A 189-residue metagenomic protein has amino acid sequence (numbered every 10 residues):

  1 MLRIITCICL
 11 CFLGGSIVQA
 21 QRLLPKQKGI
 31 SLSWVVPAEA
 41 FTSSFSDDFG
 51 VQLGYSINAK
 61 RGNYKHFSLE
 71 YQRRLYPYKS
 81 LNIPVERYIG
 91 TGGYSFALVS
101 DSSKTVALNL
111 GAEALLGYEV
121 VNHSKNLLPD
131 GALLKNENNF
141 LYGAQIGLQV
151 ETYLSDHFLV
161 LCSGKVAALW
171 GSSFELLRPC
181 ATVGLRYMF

Functional and structural regions predicted by a protein language model:
M1-Q27: Cleavable N-terminal export/targeting peptides
Q19-L69, R73-R74, R186: Short glycine/proline- and aromatic-enriched beta-strand/turn motifs that initiate or cap beta-hairpins
R22-I30, R61-F67, K104-L110, N138-F140 (+2 more regions): Outer-envelope beta-barrel architecture signal
S33-A38, L75-P77, P129-L134, K165-A168: Extracytoplasmic loops and strand-loop junctions of Gram-negative outer membrane beta-barrel proteins
T42-D47, L81-R87, L133-F140, S173-R178: Replace "Gram-negative outer membrane beta-barrel proteins" with "bacterial and organellar outer membrane beta-barrel
G54-P129, F158, Y187: Gram-negative (and chloroplast) outer-membrane scaffold detector with strong preference for beta-barrel transmembrane
L134, L141-T152: Acidic, glycine-rich flexible loop segments
L177-F189: Outer-membrane beta-barrel "beta-signal"
